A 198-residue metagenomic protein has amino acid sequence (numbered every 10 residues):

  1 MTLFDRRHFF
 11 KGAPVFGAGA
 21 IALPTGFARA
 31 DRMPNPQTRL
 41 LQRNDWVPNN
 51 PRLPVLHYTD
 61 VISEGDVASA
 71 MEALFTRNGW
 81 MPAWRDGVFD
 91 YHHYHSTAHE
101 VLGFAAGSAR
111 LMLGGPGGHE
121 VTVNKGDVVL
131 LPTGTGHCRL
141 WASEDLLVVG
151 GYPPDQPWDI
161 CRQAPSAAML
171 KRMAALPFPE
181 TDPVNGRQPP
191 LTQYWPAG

Functional and structural regions predicted by a protein language model:
M1-F16: N-terminal secretory signal peptides and thylakoid transit peptides that target proteins across membranes
L23-N44, G198: C-terminal segment of N-terminal export signals and the immediately downstream linker at the start of the mature
V55-V61: Short amphipathic
R77-H95: Conserved short histidine dyad/triad with adjacent acidic residue
S96-R110: Short, conserved beta-strand element in jelly-roll/cupin
G107, M112-G115, E120-V121, G126-L131: Glycine-rich active-site/cofactor-binding loop and its immediate structural neighborhood
V123-A142, Y152: Conserved metal-binding segment of the jelly-roll/cupin
L140-G198: Double-stranded beta-helix
